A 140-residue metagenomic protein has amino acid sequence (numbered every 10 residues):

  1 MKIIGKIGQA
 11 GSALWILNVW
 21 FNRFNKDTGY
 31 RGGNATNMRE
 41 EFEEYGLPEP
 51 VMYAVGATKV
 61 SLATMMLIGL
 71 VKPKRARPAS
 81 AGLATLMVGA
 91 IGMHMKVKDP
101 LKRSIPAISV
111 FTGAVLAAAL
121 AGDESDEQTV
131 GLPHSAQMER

Functional and structural regions predicted by a protein language model:
M1-R140: Short amphipathic, positively biased membrane-proximal segments that drive organelle/inner-membrane targeting
